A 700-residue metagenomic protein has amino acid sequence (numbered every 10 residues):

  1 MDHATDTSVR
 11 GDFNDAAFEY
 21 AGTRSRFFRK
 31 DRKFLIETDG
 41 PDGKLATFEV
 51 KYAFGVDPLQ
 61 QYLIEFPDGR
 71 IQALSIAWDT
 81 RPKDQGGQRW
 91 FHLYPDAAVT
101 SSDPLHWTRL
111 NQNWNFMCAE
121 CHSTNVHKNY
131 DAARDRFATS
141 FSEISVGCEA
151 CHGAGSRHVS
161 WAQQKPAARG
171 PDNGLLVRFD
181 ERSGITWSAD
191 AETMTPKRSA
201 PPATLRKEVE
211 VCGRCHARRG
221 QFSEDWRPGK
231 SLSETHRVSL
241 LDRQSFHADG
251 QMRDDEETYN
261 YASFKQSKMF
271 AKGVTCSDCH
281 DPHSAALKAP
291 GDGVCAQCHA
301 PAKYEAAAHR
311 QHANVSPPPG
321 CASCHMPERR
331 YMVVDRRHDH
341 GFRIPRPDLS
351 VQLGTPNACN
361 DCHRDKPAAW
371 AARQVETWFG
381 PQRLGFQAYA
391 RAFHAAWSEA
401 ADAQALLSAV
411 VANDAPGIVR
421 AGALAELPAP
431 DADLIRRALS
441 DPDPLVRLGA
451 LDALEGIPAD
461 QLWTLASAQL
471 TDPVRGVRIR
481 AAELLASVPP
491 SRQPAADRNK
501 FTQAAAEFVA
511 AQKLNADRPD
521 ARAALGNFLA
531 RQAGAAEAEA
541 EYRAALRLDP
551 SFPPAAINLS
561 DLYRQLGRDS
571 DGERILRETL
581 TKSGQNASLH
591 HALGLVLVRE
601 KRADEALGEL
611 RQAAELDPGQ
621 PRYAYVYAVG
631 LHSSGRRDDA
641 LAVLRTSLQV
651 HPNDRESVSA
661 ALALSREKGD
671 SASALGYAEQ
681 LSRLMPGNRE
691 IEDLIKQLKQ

Functional and structural regions predicted by a protein language model:
M1-G55, Q61-P67, S75, T80-K83 (+3 more regions): Primarily the internal scaffold of c-type cytochrome electron-transfer domains, especially repeated/multiheme c-type
A400-V411, A429-S440, P458-Q469, S491-V509: Amphipathic alpha-helical scaffolding segments comprising HEAT/armadillo-like alpha-solenoid repeats
G449, A453, R480, L484 (+6 more regions): Canonical tetratricopeptide repeat
G456, S487, R531, Q565-L566 (+4 more regions): Register position in tetratricopeptide repeats
I457, D472, L514, L548 (+4 more regions): Structural marker of alpha-solenoid helical repeat scaffolds
